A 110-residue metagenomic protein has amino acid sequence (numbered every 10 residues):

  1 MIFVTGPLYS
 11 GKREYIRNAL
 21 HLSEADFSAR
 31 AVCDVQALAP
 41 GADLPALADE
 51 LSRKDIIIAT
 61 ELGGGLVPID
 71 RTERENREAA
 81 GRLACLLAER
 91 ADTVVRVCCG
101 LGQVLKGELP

Functional and structural regions predicted by a protein language model:
M1-A25: Glycine-rich P-loop/Walker A and Walker A-like loops and their local beta1-loop-alpha1 context in P-loop NTPases
M1-F3, A29-A31, K54-I56: Residue-level preference for the first positions of well-ordered beta-strands
P7, V35, C99: Fold-independent oxyanion-binding glycine-rich loops and adjacent beta-strand/coil segments at enzyme active sites
S10-K12, N18, C33-Q36, T60-E61 (+2 more regions): Residue-level signal for functionally critical sites in structured catalytic/ligand-binding pockets
A19-D43: Conserved substrate/cofactor phosphate-moiety recognition/catalytic segment in nucleotide-dependent phosphotransferases
G41-P110: Replace "adjacent to P-loop NTPase cores in ATP/GTP-dependent enzymes" with "adjacent to NTP-binding cores
